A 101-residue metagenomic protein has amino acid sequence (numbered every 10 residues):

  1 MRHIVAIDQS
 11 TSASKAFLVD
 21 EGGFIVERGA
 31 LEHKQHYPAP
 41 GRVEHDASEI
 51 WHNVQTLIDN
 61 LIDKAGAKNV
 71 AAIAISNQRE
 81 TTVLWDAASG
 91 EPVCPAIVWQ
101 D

Functional and structural regions predicted by a protein language model:
M1-C94: N-terminal glycine/serine-rich phosphate-binding loop of ATP-dependent small-molecule kinases, especially carbohydrate
D101: Carbohydrate-associated surface elements
